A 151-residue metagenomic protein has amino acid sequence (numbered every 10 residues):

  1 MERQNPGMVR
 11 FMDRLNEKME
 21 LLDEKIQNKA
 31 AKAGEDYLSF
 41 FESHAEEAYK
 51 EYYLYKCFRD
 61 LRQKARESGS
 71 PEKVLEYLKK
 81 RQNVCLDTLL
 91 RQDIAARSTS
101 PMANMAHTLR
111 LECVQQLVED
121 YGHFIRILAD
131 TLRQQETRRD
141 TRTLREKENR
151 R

Functional and structural regions predicted by a protein language model:
M1-Q4, R66-E67, E72, Q135-R151: Short intrinsically disordered terminal tails
M1-R3, I26-G34, F40-E42, A65 (+2 more regions): Extended non-catalytic scaffold regions that mediate assembly and binding in large macromolecular machines
Q4, M8-G34, E51-L54, V74-I94: Short amphipathic alpha-helical heptad-repeat segments
A30, Y37, R66, A129-L132 (+1 more regions): Coiled-coil heptad-register positions
S39-Y53, A103-Q115: Short, charged, amphipathic alpha-helical segments
A48-E72, C113-T131: Amphipathic alpha-helical coiled-coil segments
K56-R110: Long, low-complexity or tandemly repetitive, helically biased scaffold regions used for multimeric assembly/adhesion
D87-K147: Amphipathic alpha-helical binding modules
